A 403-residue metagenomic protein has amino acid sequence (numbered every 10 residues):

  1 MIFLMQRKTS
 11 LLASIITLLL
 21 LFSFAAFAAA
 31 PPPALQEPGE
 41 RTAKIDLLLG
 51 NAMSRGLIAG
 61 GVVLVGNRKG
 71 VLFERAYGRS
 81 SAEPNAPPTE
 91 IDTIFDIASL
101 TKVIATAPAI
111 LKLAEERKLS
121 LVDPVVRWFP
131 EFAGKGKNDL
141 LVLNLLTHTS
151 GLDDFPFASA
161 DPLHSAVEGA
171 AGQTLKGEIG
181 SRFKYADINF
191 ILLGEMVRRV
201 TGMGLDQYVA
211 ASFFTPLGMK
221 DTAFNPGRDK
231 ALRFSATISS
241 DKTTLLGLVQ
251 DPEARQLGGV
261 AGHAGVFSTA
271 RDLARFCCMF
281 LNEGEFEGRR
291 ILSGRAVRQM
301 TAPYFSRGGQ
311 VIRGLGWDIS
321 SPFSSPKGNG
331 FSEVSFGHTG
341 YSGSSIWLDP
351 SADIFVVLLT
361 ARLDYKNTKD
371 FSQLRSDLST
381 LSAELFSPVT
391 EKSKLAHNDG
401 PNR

Functional and structural regions predicted by a protein language model:
F3-I15: Bacterial N-terminal signal peptides that target proteins for export
A13-A25: Bacterial N-terminal signal peptides
A26-A30: Boundary at the C-terminal end of the N-terminal hydrophobic targeting segment
Q36-F95, K118-S120, H164-G169, D251 (+1 more regions): Short, conserved catalytic-motif segment at the N-terminal edge
N51-L64, P84-N144, G177-N189, A261-A264: Short active-site loop at a secondary-structure junction that contains or immediately precedes the catalytic residue(s)
Y77, S81, K135-S335: Short, surface-exposed loop or secondary-structure junction motifs that flank catalytic or metal-binding residues
G265, S335, S342-F355: Short, surface-exposed beta-strand/loop micro-motifs that present aromatic residues
N282, A296, T301, G309 (+3 more regions): Short, gly/Ser/Thr-rich active-site loops of penicillin-recognizing serine hydrolases
